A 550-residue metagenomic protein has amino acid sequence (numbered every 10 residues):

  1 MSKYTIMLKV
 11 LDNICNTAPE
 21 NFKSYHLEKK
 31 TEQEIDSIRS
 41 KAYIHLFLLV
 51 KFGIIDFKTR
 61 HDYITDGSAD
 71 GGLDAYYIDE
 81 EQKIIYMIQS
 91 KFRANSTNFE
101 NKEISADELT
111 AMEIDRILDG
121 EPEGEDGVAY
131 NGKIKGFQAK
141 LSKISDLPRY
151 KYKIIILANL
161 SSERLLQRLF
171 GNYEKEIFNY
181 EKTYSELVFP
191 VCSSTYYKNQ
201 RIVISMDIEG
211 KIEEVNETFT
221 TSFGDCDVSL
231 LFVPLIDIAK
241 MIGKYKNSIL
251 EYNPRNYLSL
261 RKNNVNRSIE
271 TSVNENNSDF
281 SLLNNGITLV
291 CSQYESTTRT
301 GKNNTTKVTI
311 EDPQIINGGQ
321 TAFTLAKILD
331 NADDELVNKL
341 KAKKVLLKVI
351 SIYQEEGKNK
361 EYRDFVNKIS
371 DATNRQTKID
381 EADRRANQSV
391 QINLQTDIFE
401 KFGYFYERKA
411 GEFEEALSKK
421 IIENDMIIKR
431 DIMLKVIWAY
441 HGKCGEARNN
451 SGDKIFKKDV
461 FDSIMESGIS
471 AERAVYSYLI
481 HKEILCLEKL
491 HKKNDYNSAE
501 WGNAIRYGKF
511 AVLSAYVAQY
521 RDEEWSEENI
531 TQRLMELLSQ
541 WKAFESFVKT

Functional and structural regions predicted by a protein language model:
M1-L282, T550: N-terminal extension/subdomain marker
I88, Y152-A158, I315-I316, K344-I350: Extended hydrophobic secondary-structure segments that form protein cores and membrane-embedded regions
E270-N274, D279, N338-E527: C-terminal catalytic or substrate-handling cores of phosphate/nucleotide- and metal-cofactor-dependent proteins acting
S272-V308: Active-site-adjacent "gating/activation" loops or surface patches in catalytic cores
D279, T309-N317, E500-G508, R533-Q540: Secondary-structure capping and boundary motifs in well-ordered enzyme cores
G301-P313, K348, K493-S498: Glycine- and acidic
G319-V337: Short active-site loop/helix that positions an aromatic residue
A518, N529-T550: Alpha-helical structural signal
